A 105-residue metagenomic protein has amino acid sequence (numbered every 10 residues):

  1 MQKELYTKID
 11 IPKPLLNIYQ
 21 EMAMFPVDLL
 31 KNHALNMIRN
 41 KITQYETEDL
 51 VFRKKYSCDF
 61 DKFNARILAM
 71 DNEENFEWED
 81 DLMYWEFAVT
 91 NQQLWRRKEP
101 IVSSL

Functional and structural regions predicted by a protein language model:
M1-I67, Q93, R97-L105: Small, basic N-terminal interaction modules of short regulatory proteins
K3-E4, M83, F87: Extended, charge-rich alpha-helical segments
M24, K31, I38, D71-E74 (+2 more regions): Amphipathic alpha-helical coiled-coil segments and their boundaries
F52, K62, E74, M83-Y84: Low-complexity, compositionally biased segments
W85-A88, Q92-W95: A short, amphipathic alpha-helical patch
